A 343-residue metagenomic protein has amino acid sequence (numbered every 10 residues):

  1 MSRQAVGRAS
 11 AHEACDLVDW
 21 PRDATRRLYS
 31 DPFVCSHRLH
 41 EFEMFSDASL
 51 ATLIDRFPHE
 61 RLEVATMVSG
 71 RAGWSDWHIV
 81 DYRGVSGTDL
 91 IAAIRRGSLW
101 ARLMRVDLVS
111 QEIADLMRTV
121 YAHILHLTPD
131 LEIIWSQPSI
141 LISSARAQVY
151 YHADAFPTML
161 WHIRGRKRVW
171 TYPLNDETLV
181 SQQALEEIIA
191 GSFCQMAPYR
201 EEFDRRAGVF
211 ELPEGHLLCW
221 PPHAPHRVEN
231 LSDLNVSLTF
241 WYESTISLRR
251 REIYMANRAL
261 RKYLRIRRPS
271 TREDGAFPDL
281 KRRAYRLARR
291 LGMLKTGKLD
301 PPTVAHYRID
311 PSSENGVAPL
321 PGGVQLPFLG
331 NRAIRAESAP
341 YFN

Functional and structural regions predicted by a protein language model:
S2-R118, N257-L264, A288-N343: Transition-metal
P21-D23, T88-I91, H126-D130, A145-H152: Catalytic micro-motifs at enzyme active sites that drive phosphoryl/nucleotidyl and oxygen chemistry
L103-I140: A gly/proline- and charged-residue-enriched helix-loop-helix capping module
W135, Q148-T158, R205-R206: A short beta-loop-beta micro-motif enriched in histidine and acidic residues
S139-A153, Y172-D176: Conserved short histidine dyad/triad with adjacent acidic residue
H162-C219, A224-P225: Double-stranded beta-helix
Q182, S232-L248: A short hydrophobic beta-strand segment most commonly corresponding to one strand of the jelly-roll/cupin
E201-D204, L248-L291: Active-site-adjacent segment of 2-oxoglutarate/Fe(II) JmjC oxygenases
